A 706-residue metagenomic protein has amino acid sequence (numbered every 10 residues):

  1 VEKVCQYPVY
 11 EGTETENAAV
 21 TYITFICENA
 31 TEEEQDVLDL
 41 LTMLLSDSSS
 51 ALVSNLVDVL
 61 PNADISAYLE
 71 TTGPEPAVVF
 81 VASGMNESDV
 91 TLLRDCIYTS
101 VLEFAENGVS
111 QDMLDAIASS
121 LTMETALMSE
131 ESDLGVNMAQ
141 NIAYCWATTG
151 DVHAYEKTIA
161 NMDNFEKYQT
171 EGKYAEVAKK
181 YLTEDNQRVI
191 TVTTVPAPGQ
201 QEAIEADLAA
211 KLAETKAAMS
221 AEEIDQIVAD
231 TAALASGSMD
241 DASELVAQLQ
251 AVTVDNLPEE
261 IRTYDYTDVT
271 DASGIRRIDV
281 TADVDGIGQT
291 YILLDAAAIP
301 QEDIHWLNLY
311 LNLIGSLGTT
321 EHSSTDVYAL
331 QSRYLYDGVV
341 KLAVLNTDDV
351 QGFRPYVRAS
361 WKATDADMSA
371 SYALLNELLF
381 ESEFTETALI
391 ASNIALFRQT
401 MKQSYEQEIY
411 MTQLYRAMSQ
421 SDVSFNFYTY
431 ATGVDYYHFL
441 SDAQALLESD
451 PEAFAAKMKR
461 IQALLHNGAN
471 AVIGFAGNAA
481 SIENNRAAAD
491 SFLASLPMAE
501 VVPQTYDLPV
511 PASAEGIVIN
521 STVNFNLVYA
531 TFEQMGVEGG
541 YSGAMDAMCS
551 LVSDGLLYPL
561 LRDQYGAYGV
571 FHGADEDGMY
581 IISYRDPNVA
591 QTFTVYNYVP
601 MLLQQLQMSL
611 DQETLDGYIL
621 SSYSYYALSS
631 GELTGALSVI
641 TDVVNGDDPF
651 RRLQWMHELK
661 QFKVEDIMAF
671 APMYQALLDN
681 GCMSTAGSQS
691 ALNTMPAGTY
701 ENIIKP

Functional and structural regions predicted by a protein language model:
V1-A51, G135-G150, A218-G315, N470 (+4 more regions): His/Glu-based metal-binding/catalytic segments typifying zinc-dependent metallopeptidases
P8-E11, L41, S66-E70, M162-F165 (+10 more regions): Generic recognition of flexible, low-complexity loop/linker segments
N17-E28, V53-E106, D112-Y168, Q187-P196 (+9 more regions): M16 family metallopeptidases and their MPP-like homologs
L44-L52, L60, V101, A178-L182 (+9 more regions): Hydrophobic, Leu/Ile/Phe/Ala-enriched alpha-helical segments that form helix-helix packing faces
E176-T263, M418-I519, P649-H657, Q661 (+1 more regions): Long, compositionally biased intrinsically disordered regions
